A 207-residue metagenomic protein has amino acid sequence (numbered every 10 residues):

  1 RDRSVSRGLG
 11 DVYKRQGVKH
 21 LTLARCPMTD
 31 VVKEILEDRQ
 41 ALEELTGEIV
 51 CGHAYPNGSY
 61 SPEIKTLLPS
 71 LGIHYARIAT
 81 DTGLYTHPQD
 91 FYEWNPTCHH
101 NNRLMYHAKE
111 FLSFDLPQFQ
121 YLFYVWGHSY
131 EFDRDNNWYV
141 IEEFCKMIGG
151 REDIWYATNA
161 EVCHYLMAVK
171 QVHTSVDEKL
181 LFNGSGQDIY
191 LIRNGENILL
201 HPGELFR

Functional and structural regions predicted by a protein language model:
R1-I64, P69-H74, D81-C98, Y121-S129: Metal-dependent polysaccharide deacetylase catalytic core of the NodB/CE4 family, i.e., the active-site-bearing domain
R7, K65-L68, L112-S113, E142-K146: Short amphipathic alpha-helical segments and helix-helix/interface helices
M28-K33, M105, D135-W138: Non-membrane alpha-helical structural segments and their capping/turn regions in soluble enzymes
E43-E44, Y75-T86, K109, Y124-F206: C-terminal domain-boundary segment and adjacent tail
P62, N102, R134-D135: Loop/helix-junction capping segments adjacent to catalytic residues or to phosphate/diphosphate-binding pockets
H99-F114: A Trp-anchored, charged/polar loop motif used as the substrate-binding/catalytic surface of acyl/ester-handling
